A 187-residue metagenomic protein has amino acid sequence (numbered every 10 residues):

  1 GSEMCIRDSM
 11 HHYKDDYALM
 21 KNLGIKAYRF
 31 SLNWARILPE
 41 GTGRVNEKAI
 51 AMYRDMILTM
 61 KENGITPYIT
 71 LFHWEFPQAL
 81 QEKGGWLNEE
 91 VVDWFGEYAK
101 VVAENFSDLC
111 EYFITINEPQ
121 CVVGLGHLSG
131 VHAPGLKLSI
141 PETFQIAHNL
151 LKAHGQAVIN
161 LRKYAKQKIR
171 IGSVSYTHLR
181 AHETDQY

Functional and structural regions predicted by a protein language model:
G1-D8, T177-D185: Conserved small/polar residues in nucleotide/adenosyl-binding loops
D8, D15, K48, E90 (+1 more regions): Residue-level signal for the nucleotide or nucleotide-sugar donor/cofactor binding architecture
D8-L19, W94-V102: Short, acidic/polar
S9-Y13, K21, T143-L150: Aromatic-acidic/polar surface patches that form glycan- and anion
Y17, E118-P119, Q186: Generic detector of well-ordered alpha-helical packing
Y17-L23, Y28-F72: Aromatic-lined substrate-binding rim segments of carbohydrate-active enzymes
E40, R54-R180: Active-site region of glycoside hydrolase catalytic domains
T143, D185-Y187: Short alpha-helical interface patches
